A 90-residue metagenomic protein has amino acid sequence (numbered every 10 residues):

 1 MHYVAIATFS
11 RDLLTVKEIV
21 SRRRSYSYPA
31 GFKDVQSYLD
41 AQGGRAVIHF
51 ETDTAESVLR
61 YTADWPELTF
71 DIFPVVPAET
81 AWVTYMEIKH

Functional and structural regions predicted by a protein language model:
M1-R45, D53-E56, A78-H90: Short S/T/G/P-rich N-terminal loop/turn motif that feeds into the first structured element of a domain
S27-Y28, W65-I72: A common structural junction motif
A41, D64-W65: Alpha-helix C-cap/termination motif
H49: Small, basic N-terminal interaction modules of short regulatory proteins
V58-D64: Short, electropositive alpha-helical surface patch
I72-A78: A short, structured active-site edge motif that brings together acidic residues
